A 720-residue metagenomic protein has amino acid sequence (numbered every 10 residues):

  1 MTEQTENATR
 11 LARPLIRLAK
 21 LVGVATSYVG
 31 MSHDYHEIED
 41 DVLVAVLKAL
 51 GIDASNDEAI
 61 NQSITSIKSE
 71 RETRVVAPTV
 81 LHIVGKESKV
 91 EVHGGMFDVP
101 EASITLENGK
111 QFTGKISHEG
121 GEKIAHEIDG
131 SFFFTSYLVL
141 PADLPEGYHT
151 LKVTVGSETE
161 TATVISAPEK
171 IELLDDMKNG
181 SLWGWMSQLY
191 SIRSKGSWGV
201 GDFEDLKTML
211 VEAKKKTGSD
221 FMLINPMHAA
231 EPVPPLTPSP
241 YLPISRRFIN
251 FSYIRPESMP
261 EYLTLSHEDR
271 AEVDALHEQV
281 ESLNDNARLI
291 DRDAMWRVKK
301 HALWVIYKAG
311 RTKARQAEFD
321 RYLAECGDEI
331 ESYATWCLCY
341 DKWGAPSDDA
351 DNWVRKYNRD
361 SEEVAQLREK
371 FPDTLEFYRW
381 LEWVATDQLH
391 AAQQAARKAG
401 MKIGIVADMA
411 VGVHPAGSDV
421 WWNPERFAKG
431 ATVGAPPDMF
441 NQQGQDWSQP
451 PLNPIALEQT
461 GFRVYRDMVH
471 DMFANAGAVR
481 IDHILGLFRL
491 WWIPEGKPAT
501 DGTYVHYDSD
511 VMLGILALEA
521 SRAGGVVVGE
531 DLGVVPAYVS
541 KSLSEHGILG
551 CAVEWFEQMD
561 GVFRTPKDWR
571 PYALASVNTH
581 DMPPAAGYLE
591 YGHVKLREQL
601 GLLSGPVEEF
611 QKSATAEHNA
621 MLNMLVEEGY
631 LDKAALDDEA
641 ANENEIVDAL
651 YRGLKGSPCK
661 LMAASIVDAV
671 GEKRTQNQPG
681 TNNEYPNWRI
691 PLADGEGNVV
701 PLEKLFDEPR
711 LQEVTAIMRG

Functional and structural regions predicted by a protein language model:
M1-I224, Y262-H267, S521-R522, V526 (+6 more regions): Carbohydrate-interacting/catalytic domains
A49-K110, G114-K115, E122-V153, S166-W422: Acidic/aromatic-lined carbohydrate-recognition and catalytic surfaces of CAZymes acting on diverse glycans
G109, V233-T386, G412-L661, V667-D668 (+3 more regions): Alpha-amylase-like alpha-glycosidases and glucanotransferases acting on alpha-linked glucans and related
S157, K215-K216, Q394-G404, F473-V479 (+2 more regions): Secondary-structure transition/capping motifs at alpha-helix termini and the adjoining loop/turn into the next element
